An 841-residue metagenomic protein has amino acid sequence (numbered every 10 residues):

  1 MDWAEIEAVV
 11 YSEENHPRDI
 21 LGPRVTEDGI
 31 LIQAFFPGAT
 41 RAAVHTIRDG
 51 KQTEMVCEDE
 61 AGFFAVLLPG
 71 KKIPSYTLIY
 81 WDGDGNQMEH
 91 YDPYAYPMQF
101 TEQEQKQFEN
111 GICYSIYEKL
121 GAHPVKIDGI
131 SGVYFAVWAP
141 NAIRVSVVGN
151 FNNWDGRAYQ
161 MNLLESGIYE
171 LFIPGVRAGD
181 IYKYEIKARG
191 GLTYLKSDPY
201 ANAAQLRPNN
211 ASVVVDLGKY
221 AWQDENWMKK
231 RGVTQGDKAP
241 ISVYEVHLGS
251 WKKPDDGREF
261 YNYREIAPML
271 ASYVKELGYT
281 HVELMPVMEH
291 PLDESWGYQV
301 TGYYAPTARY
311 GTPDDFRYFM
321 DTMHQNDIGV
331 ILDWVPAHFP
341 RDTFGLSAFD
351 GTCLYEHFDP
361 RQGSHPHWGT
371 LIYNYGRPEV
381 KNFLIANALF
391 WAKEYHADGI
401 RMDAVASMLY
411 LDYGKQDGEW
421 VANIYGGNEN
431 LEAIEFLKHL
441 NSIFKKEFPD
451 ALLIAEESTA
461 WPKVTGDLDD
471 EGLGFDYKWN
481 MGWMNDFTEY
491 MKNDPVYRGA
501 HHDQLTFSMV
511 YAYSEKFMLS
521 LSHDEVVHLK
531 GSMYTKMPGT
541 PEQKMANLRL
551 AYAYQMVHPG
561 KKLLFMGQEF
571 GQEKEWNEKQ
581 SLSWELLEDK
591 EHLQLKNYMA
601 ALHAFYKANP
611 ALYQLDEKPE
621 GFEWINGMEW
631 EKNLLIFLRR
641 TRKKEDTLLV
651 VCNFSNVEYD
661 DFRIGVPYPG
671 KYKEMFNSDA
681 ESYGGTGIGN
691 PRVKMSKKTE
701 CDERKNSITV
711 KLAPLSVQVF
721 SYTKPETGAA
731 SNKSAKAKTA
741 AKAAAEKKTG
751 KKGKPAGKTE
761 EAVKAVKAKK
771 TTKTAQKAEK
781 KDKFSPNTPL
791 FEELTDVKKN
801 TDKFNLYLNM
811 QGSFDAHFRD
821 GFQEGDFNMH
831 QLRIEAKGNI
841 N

Functional and structural regions predicted by a protein language model:
M1-A239, R264-V274, G278, E542-M545 (+4 more regions): Carbohydrate-interacting/catalytic domains
R41, R144, H281, D398-G399 (+1 more regions): Residues at the N-termini of beta-strands
T193-Y194, K252-P254, H290-D293, H338-D342 (+6 more regions): Short catalytic/ligand-binding loop motif for oxyanion handling, primarily in non-cytosolic enzymes, centered on
A203-Q205, E225-I241, H247-E429: Substrate-binding/active-site clefts of carbohydrate-active enzymes
S242-V246, V282, V330-L332, I400 (+4 more regions): Hydrophobic faces of well-ordered beta-strands that scaffold small-molecule active sites in alpha/beta enzyme cores
H396-D398, Q416-K579, L586, K607-I664 (+2 more regions): Conserved alpha/beta catalytic core and glycan-binding cleft of carbohydrate-active enzymes
K764, K773-N841: Beta-barrel outer-membrane channel/assembly domains of diderm bacteria
